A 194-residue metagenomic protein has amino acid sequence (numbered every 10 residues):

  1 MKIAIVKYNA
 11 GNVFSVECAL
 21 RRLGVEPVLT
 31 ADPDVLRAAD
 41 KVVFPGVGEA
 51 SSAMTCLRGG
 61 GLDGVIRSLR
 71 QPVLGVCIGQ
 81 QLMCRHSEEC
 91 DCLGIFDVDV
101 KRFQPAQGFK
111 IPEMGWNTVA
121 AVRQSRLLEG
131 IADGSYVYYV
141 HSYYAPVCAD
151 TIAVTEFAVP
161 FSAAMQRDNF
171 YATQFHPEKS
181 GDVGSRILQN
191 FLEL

Functional and structural regions predicted by a protein language model:
M1-A4: Extreme N-terminal starter segment of soluble prokaryotic enzymes
V6-Y8: Short hydrophobic segments within beta-strands
P27-A38: Short acidic low-complexity segments
V43-P45, A172: Structural motif
G48-M114: Cysteine-nucleophile active-site neighborhood
R85-V159: Pocket-forming structural segment of enzyme catalytic cores
Y144-L194: C-terminal and late-domain segments of enzyme folds
